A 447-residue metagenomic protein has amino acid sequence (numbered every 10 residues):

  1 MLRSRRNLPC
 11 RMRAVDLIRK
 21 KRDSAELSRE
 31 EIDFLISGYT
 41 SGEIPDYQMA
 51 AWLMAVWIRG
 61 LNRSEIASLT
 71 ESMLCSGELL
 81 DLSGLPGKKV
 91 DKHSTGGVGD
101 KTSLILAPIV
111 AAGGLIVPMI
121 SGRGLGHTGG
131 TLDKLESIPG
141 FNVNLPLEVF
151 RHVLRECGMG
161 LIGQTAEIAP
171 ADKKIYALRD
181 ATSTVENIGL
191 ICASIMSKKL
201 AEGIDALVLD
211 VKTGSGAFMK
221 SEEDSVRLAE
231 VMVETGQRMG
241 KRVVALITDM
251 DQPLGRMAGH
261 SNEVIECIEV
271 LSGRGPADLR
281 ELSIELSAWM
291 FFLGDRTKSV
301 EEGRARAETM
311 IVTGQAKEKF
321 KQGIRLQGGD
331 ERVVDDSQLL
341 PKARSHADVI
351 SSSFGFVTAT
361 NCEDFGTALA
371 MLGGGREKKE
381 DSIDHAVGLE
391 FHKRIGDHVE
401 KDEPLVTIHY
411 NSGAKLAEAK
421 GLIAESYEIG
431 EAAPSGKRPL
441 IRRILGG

Functional and structural regions predicted by a protein language model:
R11-M12, K21-G84: N-terminal glycine-rich anion-binding loops that anchor highly charged ligand groups
D16, K21, E26-R29, Y39 (+7 more regions): Well-ordered secondary-structure scaffolds
I58, L104-P118, K198-G203, R238-M239 (+1 more regions): Alpha-helix C-terminal capping segments
G60-S121, L125: Active-site cofactor/substrate anionic-group-binding motifs, chiefly glycine- and Lys/Arg-rich phosphate-binding loops
V98-A107, A111-A112, M119-I120, G126-G129 (+4 more regions): Short glycine/serine/threonine-rich phosphate/pyrophosphate-binding segments that cradle anionic phosphate groups
I120, L154, I162-T165, I195 (+2 more regions): Short beta-strand segments
K134-G160, E230-G236, G240: A glycine-rich helix N-cap at a beta->alpha junction
R155-I204: Phosphate/diphosphate-binding glycine-rich loops and adjacent basic-rich segments that engage nucleotide
